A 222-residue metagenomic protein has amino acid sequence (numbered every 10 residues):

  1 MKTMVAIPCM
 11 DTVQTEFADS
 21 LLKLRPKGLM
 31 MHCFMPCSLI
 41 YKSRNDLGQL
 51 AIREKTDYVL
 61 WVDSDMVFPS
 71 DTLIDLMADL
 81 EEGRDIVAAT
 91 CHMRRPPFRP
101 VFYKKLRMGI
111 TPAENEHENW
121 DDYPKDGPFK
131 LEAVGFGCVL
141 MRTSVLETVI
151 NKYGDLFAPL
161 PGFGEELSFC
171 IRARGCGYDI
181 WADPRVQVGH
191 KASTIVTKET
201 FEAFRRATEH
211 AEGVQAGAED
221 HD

Functional and structural regions predicted by a protein language model:
M1, S144, T148-D222: C-terminal catalytic/acceptor-binding lobe
M1-K42: N-proximal low-complexity "stem/linker" segments adjacent to membrane-targeting elements
M4-P8, D65, I74-D79, I195: Polar low-complexity intrinsically disordered regions
R25-P26, E81, R174: Anion (oxyanion) recognition and catalysis
N45-Y58: Active-site nucleotide-sugar/metal-binding loop of Leloir-type enzymes
G48, P69-A158: Conserved catalytic core of nucleotide-sugar-dependent glycosyltransferases
T56, E82-I86, Y178: Short, high-confidence coil segments that cap the C-terminus of an alpha-helix and link into the following beta-strand
T56-V67: Short beta-strand-to-loop acidic/aromatic patch adjacent to the donor-nucleotide binding site
